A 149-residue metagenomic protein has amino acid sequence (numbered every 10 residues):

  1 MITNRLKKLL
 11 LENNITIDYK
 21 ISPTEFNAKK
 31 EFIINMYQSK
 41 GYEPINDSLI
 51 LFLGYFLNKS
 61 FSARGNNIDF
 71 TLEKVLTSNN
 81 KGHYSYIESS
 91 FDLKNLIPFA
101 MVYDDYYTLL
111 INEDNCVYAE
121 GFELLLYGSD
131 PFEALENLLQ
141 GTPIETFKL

Functional and structural regions predicted by a protein language model:
M1-T108: A surface-exposed partner-binding patch
Y86-S89, G121-L125: Short, charged/polar micro-motifs that form catalytic or ligand-binding hotspots
L110-D114: Short acidic-glycine loop/turn motifs at beta-strand connectors
V117-A119: Short, compact, well-ordered microdomains
E123-L149: Compact, glycine/acidic-enriched structural inserts
